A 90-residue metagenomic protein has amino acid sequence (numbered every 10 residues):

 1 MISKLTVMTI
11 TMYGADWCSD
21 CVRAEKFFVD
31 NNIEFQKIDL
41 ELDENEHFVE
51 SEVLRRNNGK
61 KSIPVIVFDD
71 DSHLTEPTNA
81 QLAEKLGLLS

Functional and structural regions predicted by a protein language model:
I2-E34: Local sequence-structure signature of Cys/Sec-based thiol-disulfide redox active-site neighborhoods
S19, E41, N45, H73-L74: Glycine-/small-residue-rich active-site loops that bind phosphorylated ligands and cofactors
L40-K60, L88-L89: Thioredoxin-like thiol-disulfide oxidoreductase module
E52-T75: Short, structured active-site "lid" loops
F68-S90: Non-catalytic, surface beta->alpha helical segment in thiol-disulfide oxidoreductase systems
